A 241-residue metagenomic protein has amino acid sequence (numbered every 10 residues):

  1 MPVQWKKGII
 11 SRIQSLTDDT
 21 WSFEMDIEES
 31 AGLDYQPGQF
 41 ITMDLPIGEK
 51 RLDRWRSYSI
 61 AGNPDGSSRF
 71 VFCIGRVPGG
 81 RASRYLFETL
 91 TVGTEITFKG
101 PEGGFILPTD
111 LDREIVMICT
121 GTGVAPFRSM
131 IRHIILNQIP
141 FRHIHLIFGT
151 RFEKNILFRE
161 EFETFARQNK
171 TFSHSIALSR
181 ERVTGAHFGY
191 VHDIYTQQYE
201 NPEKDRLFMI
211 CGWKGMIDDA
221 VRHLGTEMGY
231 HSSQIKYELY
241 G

Functional and structural regions predicted by a protein language model:
P2-K7, I147-G241: Reductase modules of NAD(P)H-dependent flavoproteins
P2-V92, S179-R180: Ferredoxin-reductase
G38, G123, W213: Short, conserved phosphate/pyrophosphate- and ester-handling motifs at nucleotide-, phospho-/glycolipid
I60, P126-N137: Histidine-anchored nucleotide/phosphate-binding helix
I74, I118-C119, T150, G212: Small/polar loops that bind or transfer phosphate-bearing groups
G100-D112: A short, basic/flexible loop-to-alpha-helix module at the beginning of a structural domain
E114-V116, H145, L207: Structural motif
I115-M130: A phosphate-binding catalytic loop at a beta-strand-loop-alpha-helix junction that coordinates phosphoryl groups
